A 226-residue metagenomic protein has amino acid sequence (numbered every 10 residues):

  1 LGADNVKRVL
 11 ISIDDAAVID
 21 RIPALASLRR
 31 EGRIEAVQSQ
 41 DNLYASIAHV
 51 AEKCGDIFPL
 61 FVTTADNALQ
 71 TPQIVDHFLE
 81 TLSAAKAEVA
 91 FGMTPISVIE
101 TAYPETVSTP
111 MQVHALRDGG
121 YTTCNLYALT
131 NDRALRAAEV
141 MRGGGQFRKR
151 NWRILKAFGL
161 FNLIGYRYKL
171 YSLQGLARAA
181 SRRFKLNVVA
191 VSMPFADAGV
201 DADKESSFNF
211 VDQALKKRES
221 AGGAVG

Functional and structural regions predicted by a protein language model:
L1-F58: Conserved N-terminal catalytic core of the sugar/cofactor nucleotidyltransferase
I11, V62, V89-F91: Structural beta-sheet core signal
I57-D66: Short beta-strand-to-loop acidic/aromatic patch adjacent to the donor-nucleotide binding site
Q70-S181, M193-D197: Conserved core of the sugar-phosphate nucleotidyltransferase
V189-S192, D201: Conserved active-site beta-strand element of glycosyltransferases/polysaccharide synthases
K204: Short, conserved phosphate/pyrophosphate- and ester-handling motifs at nucleotide-, phospho-/glycolipid
F208-Q213: Short amphipathic alpha-helices within nucleic acid-binding modules
K216-G226: SAM-dependent methyltransferases
